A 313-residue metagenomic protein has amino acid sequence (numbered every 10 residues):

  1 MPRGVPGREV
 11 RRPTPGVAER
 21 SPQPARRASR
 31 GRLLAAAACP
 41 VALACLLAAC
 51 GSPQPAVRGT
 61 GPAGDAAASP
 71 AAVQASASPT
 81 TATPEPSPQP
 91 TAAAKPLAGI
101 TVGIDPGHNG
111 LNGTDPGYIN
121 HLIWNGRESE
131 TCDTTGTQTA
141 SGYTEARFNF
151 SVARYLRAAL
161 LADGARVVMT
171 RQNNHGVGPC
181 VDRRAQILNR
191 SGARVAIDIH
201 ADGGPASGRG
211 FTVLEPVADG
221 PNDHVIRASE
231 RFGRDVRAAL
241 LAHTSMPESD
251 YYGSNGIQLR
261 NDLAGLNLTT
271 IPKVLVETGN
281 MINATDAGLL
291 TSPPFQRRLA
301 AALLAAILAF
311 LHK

Functional and structural regions predicted by a protein language model:
R3-G4, R8-V41, S292: N-terminal export and membrane-targeting signals
R11, A77-T80, P88: Low-complexity intrinsically disordered segments
L47-A49: C-terminal motif of bacterial Sec signal peptides marking the signal peptidase cleavage site
G51, R58-G64, A140-K313: Active-site-proximal helix/loop segments of hydrolytic enzymes
G51-T83: Short, low-complexity, disordered segments immediately C-terminal to signal peptides in bacterial exported proteins
A67-S69, Q74, A98-G103, L311-H312: Residue-level signal for protein termini and structural transition zones
P90-H175, S191-V195: N-terminal catalytic or cofactor-binding beta/alpha core of small enzyme domains
